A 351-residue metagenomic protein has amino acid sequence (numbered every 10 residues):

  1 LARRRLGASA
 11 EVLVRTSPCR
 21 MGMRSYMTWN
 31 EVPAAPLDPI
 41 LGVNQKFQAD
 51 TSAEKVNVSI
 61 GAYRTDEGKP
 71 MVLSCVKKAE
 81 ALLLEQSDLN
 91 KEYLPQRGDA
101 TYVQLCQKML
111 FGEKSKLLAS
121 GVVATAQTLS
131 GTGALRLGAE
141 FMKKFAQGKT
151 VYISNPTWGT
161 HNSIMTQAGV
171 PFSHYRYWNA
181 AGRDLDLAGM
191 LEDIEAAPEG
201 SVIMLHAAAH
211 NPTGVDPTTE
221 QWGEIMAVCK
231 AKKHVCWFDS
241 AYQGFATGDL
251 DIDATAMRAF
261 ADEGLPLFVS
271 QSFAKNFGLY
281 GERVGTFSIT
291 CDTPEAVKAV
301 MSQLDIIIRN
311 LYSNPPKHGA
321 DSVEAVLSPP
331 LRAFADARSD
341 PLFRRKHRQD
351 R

Functional and structural regions predicted by a protein language model:
L1-Y26: N-terminal mitochondrial targeting presequence
Y26-G98, L105-K108, P316, A320: N-terminal "arm"/small-domain region of PLP-dependent enzymes with the aminotransferase-like
K77, L82-L84, D88-A231, Q243-M257 (+1 more regions): Conserved core of the PLP fold type I
L105, D262-A337: Conserved core segment of the aminotransferase class I/II
K143, T150, S163-T166, R309-P315 (+3 more regions): Class I S-adenosyl-L-methionine-dependent methyltransferase catalytic core
S240: Walker B catalytic acidic pair
A335-R351: Conserved PLP-binding catalytic core of the aspartate aminotransferase-like
